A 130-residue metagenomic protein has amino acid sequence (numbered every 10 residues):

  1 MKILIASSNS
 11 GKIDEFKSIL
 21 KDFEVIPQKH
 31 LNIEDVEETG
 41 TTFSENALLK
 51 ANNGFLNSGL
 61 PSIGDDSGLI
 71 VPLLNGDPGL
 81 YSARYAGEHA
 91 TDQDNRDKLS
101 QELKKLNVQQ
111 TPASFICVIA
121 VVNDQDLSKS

Functional and structural regions predicted by a protein language model:
K2-L4, G11-P27, L31-S130: Anionic-ligand binding patches
